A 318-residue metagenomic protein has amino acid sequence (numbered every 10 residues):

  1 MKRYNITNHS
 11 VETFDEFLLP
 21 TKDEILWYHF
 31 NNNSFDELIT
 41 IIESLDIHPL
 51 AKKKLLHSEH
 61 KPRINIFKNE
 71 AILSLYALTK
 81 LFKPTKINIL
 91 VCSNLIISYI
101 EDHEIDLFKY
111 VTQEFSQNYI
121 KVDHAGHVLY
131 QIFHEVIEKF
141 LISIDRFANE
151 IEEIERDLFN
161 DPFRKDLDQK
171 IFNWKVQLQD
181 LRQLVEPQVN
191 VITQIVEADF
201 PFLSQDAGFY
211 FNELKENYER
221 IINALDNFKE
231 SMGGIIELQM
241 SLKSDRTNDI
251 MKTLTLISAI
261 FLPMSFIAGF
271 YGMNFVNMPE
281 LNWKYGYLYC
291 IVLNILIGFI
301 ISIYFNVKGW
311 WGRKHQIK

Functional and structural regions predicted by a protein language model:
M1-I120, E150, V191-L203, F305-K318: Helix-boundary and N-terminal cytosolic regulatory elements
P84, T253-T255, F299: Short hydrophobic "helix-edge" motifs at membrane interfaces and signal-peptide entry regions
Y119-V136, F140, A207, L214: Long, non-coiled-coil amphipathic alpha-helical linker/lever segments that couple catalytic cores to other domains
E135, K139-I142, R146, F299 (+1 more regions): Cytoplasmic juxtamembrane "membrane-exit" helices immediately C-terminal to transmembrane segments
V136, D145, E153, D157-Y271: Membrane-associated alpha-helical segments
I257, F261-K318: Alpha-helical transmembrane anchor segments
